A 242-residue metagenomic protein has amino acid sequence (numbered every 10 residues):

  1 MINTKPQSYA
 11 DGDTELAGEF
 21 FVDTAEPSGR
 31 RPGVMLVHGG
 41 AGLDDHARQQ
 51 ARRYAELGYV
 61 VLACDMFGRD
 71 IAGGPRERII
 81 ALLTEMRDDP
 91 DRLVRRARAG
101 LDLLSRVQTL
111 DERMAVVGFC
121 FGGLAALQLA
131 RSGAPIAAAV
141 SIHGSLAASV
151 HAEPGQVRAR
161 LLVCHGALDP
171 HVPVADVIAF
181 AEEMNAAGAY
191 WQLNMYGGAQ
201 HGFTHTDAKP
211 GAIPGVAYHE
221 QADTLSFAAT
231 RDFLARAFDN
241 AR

Functional and structural regions predicted by a protein language model:
P6-T109, T204-H219: Serine-hydrolase catalytic machinery in alpha/beta-hydrolase-like enzymes
Q50, P173-M184, Q192: Short alpha-helix in the alpha/beta-hydrolase fold that links the catalytic acid
Q108-F119: Alpha/beta-hydrolase fold nucleophile elbow
G118-G122, A126: Gly/Ala-rich beta-loop-alpha elbow adjacent to hydrolase catalytic centers
P135-S145: A conserved short beta-strand
V157, V163-H165, D169: Short beta-strand/loop motif that positions the catalytic acidic residue of the alpha/beta-hydrolase fold
L168-V172, H201-G202: Acidic catalytic loop of the alpha/beta-hydrolase fold
N185, Y190-R242: C-terminal catalytic histidine-bearing segment of alpha/beta-hydrolase fold enzymes
